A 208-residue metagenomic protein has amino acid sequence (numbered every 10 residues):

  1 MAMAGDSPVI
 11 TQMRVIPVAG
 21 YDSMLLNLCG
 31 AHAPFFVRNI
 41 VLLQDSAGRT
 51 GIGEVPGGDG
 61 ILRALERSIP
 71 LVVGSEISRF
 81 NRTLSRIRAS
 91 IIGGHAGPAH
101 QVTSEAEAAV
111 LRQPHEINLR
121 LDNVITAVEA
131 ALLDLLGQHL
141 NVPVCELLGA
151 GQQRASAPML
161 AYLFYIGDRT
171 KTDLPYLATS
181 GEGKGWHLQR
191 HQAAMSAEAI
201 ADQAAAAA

Functional and structural regions predicted by a protein language model:
A2-P56, R63: Structured beta-strand/loop patches that form or line metal/cofactor-binding pockets in enzymes
G5, F36, R63, S78 (+3 more regions): Conserved active-site and cofactor/substrate-binding residues in soluble primary-metabolism enzymes
P17-S23, R86-H100, L121, L163-Y176: Short regulatory "switch" loops immediately downstream of catalytic or recognition motifs within protein catalytic
Q44-H139: Metal- or metallocofactor-binding catalytic centers and their adjacent structured scaffolds across diverse enzyme
H139-L140, A150-G151: Subtilisin-like serine protease catalytic core
L147: Active-site-adjacent beta->alpha loops and helix N-cap segments on the catalytic face of soluble alpha/beta enzymes
A155-A208: Metal-dependent enolase-superfamily TIM-barrel catalytic cores that perform enediolate-based chemistry
